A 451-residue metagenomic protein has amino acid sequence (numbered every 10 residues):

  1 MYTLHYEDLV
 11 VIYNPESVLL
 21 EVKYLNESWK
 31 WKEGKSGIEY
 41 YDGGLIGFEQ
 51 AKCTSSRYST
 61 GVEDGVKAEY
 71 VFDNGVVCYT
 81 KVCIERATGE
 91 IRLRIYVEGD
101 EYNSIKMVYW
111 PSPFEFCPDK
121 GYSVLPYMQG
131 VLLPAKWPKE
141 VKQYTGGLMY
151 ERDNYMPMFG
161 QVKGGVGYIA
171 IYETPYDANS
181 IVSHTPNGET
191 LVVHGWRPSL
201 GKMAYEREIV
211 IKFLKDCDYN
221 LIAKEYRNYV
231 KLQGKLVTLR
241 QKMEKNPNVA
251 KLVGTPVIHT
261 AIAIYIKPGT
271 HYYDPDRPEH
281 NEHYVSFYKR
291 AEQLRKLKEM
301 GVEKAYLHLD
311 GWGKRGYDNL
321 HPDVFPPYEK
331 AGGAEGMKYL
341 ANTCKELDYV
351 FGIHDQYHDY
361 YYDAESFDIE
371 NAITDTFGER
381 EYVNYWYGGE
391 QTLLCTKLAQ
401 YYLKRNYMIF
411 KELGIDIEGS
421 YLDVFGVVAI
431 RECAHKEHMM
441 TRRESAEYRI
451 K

Functional and structural regions predicted by a protein language model:
Y2-L307, W312, E329-A331, V350: Carbohydrate-recognition beta-sandwich/jelly-roll modules in extracellular/periplasmic carbohydrate-active proteins
V124-Q129, K139-V141, M337-L340, V383-Y385 (+1 more regions): Short C-terminal domain-edge/linker segments immediately following a structured domain
P126, D218, L394-C395, M440-T441: Helix N-terminus capping/helix-initiation residues
G254-K404, E412-S420, V424-E437: Aromatic-lined carbohydrate-binding/catalytic grooves of carbohydrate-active enzymes
Y407-G414, M440-K451: Catalytic-core region of carbohydrate-active enzymes that cleave or remodel glycosidic bonds
